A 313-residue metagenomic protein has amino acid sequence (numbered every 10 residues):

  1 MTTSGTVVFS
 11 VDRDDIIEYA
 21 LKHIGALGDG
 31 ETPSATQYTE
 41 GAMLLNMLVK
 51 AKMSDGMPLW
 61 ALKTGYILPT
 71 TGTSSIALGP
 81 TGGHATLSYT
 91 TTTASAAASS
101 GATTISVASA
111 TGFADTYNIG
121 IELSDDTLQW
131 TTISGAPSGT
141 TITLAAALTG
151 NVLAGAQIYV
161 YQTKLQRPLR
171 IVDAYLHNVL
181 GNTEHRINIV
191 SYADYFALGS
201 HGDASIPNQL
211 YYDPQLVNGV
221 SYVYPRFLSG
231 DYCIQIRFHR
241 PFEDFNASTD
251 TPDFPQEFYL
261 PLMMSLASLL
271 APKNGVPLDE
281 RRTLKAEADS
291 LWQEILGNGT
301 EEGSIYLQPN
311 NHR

Functional and structural regions predicted by a protein language model:
M1-S99, A110-G135, G139-R313: Glycine-enriched, solvent-exposed interface loops adjoining structured elements
S99-I105: Short, structured beta-strand/loop micro-motifs enriched in basic residues and often containing a Trp
